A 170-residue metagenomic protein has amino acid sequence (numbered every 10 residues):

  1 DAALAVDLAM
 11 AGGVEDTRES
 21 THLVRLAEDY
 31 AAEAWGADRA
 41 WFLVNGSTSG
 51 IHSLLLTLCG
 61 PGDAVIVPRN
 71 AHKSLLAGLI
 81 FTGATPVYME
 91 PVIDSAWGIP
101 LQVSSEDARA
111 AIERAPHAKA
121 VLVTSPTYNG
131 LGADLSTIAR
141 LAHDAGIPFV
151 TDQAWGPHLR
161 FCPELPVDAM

Functional and structural regions predicted by a protein language model:
D1, V14, S20, E113 (+1 more regions): Proteins with a high burden of low-complexity, intrinsically disordered sequence enriched in S/T/G/P/A and R, requiring
A3-S49: Conserved N-terminal alpha-helix of the aminotransferase class I/II PLP-enzyme fold
E33-A34, S47-P61, V65-M170: Conserved PLP-enzyme active-site core in the AAT-like
